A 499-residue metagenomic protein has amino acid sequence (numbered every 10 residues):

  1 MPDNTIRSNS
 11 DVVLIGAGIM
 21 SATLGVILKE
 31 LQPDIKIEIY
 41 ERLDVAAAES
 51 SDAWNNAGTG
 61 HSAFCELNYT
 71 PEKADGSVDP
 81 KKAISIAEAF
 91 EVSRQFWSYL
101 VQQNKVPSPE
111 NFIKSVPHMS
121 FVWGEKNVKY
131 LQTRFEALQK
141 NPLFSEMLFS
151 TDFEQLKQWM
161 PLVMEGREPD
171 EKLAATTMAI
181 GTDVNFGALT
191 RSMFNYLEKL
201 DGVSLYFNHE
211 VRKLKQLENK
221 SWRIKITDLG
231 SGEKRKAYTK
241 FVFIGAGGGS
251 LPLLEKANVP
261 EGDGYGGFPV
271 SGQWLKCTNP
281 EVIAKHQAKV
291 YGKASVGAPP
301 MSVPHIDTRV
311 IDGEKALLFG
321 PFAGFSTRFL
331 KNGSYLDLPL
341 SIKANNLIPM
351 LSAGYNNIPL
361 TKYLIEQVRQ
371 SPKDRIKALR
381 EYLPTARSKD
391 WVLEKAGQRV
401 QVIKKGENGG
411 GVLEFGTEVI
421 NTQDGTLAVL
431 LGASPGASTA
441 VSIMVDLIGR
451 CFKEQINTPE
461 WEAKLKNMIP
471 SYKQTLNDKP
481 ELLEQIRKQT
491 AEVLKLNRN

Functional and structural regions predicted by a protein language model:
S10-E38: N-terminal Rossmann-like FAD-binding beta1-loop-alpha1 element of flavoenzymes
K29-A53: Glycine-rich FAD pyrophosphate-binding loop
G58-Q158, A316, R328, S334-D337: Dinucleotide-binding Rossmann-like beta1-alpha1 core, especially the glycine-rich loop that anchors the ADP
K81-R94, V122-K129, T176-E198, Y206 (+3 more regions): Short beta-strand to alpha-helix junction loop
S108-F121, Q158-D201, P359-Y363, G425-G432: Helix-loop-beta segment of a Rossmann-like dinucleotide-binding subdomain
E171-I180, A188, F325-N457: C-terminal catalytic lobe of FAD-dependent flavoproteins
L173-F241, S438-F452: Helical element adjacent to the flavin cofactor pocket in flavoenzyme catalytic cores
I244-V259: Flavin (primarily FAD) binding-site architecture
